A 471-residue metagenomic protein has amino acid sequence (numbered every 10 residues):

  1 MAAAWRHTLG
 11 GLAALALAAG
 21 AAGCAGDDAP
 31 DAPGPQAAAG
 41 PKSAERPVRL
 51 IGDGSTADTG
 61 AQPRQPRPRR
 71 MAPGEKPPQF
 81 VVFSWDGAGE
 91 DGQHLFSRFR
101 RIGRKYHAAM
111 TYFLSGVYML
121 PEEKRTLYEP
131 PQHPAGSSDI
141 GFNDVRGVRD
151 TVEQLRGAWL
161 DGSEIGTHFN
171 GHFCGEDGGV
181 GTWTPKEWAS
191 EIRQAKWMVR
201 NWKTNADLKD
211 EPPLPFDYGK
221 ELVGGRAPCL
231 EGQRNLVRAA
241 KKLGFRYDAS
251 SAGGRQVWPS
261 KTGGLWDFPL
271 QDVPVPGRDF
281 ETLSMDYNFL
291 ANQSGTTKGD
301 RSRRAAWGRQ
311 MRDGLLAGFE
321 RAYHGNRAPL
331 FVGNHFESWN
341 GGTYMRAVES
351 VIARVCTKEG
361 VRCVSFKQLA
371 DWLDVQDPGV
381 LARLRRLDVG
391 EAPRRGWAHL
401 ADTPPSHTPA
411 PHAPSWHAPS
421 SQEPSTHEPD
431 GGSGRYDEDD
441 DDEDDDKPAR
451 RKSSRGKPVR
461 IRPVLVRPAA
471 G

Functional and structural regions predicted by a protein language model:
M1-G11: Bacterial N-terminal signal peptides that target proteins for export
G11, C24-F83, D91-R98, V364-K367 (+3 more regions): N-terminal pre-catalytic segment of deacetylase/amide-hydrolase enzymes
G11-G20: Bacterial N-terminal signal peptides
G40-T56, E129-V145, E211-N326, D377-R385 (+2 more regions): Active-site-adjacent pocket scaffolds in enzyme catalytic domains
R49-E164, G171-G175, K203-R238, G253-R255 (+4 more regions): Active-site beta->alpha N-cap acidic-glycine motif
G54-A57, A61-Q65, T111, Y247-S260 (+3 more regions): C-terminal domain-boundary segment and adjacent tail
E176-Q194: Active-site cleft segment of glycoside hydrolase catalytic domains centered on the general acid/base Glu
P414-V464: Ser/Thr/Gly/Pro-rich low-complexity, disordered linker/stalk segments of secreted and cell-surface proteins
